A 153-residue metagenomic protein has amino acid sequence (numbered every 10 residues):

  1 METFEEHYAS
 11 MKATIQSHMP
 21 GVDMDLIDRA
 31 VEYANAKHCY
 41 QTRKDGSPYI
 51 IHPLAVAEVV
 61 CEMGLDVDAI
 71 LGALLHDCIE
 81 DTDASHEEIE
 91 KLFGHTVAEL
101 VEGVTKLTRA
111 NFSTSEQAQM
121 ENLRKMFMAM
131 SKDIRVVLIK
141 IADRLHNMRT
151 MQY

Functional and structural regions predicted by a protein language model:
M1-Y153: Active-site helical microenvironments for divalent-metal-assisted chemistry
